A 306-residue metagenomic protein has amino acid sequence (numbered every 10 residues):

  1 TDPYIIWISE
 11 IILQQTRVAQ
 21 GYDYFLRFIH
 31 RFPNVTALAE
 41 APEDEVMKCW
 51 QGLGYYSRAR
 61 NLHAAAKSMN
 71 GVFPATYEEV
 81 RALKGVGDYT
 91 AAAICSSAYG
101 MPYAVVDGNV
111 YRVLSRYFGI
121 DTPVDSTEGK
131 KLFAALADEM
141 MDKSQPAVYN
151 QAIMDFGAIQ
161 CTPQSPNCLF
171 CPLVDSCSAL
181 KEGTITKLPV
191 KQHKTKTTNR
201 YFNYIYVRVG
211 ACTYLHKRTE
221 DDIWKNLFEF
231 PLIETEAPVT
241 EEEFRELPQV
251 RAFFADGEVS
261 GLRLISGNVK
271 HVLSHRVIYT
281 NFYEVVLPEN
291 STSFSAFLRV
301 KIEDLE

Functional and structural regions predicted by a protein language model:
T1, A158-E306: Intrinsically disordered, low-complexity, charged terminal extensions of DNA damage-control enzymes
T1-L169, L173-E182, T186, N199 (+1 more regions): Catalytic cores of DNA base-excision repair glycosylases
